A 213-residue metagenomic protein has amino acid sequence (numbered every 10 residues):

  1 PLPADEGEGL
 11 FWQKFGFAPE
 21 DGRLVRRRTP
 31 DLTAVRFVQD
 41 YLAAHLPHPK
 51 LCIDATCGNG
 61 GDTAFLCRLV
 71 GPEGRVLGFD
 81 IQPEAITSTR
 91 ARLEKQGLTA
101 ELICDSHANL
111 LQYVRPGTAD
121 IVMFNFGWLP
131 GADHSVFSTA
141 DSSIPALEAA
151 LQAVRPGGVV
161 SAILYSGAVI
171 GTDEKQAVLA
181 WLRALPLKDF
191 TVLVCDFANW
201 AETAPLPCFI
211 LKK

Functional and structural regions predicted by a protein language model:
P1-L10: Conserved beta-strand-loop-alpha-helix junction that forms the acyl-donor binding cleft
G22-R23, G171-K213: Class I S-adenosyl-L-methionine
R28-K50, R68: S-adenosyl-L-methionine
P49-G58, L77: Conserved class I S-adenosyl-L-methionine
N59-P72: Conserved SAM-binding loop of SAM-dependent methyltransferases across substrates and taxa, primarily the Class I
Q82: Conserved SAM/SAH-binding beta-strand->alpha-helix loop
T87-D120: S-adenosyl-L-methionine
G157-L164: Conserved beta-strand signature within the Rossmann-like core of class I S-adenosyl-L-methionine
